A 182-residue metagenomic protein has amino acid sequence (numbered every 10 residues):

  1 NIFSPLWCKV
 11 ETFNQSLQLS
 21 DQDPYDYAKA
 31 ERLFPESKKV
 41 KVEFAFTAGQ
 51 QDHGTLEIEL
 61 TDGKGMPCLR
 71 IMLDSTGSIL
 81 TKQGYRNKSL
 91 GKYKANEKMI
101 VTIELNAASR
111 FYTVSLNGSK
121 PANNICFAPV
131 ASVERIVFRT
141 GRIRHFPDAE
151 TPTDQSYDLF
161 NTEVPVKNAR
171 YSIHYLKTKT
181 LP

Functional and structural regions predicted by a protein language model:
N1-S4: Short, tryptophan-glycine- and acidic/Ser/Thr-enriched carbohydrate-recognition patches
W7-I79: Secretory/extracellular carbohydrate-interaction modules and structurally similar beta-sandwich "look-alikes"
D26-E31, G84-S89, L159-N161: Short structured motifs
E31-V42, L90-E97, K167-S172: Extracellular/lumenal carbohydrate-interaction signature centered on repeated Trp-anchored short motifs
F44, N96-A107, Y112-V114: Short tryptophan-centered beta-strand motifs in secreted/extracellular beta-sheet-rich domains of glycan-recognition
L80-T102: Short, aromatic/His-centered strand-loop micro-motif at the edge of beta-sheets
S115-S119: Short strand-turn-strand beta-turns centered on an Asx-Gly dipeptide
N124-H174: Flexible glycan-contacting loops in extracellular carbohydrate-active proteins
